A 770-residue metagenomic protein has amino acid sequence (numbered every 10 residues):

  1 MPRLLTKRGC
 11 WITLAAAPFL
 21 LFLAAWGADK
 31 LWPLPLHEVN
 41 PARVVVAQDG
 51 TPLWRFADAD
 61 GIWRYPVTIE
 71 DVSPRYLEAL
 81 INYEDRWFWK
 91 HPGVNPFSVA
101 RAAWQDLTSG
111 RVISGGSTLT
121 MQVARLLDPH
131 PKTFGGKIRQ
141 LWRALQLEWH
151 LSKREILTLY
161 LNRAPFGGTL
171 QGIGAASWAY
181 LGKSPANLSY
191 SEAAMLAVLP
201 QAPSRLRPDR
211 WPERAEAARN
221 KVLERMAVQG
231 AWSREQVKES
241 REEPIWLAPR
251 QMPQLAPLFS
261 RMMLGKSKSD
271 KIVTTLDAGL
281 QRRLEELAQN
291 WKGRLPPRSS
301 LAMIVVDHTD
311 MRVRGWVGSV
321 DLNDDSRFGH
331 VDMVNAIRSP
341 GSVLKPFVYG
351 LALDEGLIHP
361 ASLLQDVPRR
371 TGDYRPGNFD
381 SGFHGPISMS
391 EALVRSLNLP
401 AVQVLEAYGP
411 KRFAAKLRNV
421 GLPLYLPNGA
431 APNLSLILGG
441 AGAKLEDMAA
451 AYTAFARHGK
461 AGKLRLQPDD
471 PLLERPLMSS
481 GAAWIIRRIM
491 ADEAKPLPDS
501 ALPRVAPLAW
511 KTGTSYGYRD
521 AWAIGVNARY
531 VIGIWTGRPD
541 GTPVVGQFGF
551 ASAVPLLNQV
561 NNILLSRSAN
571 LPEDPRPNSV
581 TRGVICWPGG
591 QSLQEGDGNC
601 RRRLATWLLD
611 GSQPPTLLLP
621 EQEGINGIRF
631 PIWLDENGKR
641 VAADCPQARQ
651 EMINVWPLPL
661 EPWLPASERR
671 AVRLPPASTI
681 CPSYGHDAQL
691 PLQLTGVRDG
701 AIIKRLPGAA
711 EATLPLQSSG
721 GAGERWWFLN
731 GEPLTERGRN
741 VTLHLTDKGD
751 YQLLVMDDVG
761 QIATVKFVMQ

Functional and structural regions predicted by a protein language model:
P2-K7, A15, W232, L508-Q770: Soluble, non-transmembrane domains of envelope/secretory-pathway proteins that act on or interact with carbohydrate
P2-P297, H308-R314, S319, V367 (+1 more regions): Juxtamembrane regions of bacterial inner-membrane/periplasmic proteins, predominantly the peptidoglycan biogenesis
L80-I81, M226, L284, M311 (+7 more regions): Active-site SXXK
W89-V99, Q171-G174, R234-Q236, R327 (+3 more regions): Short, well-structured active-site flanking segments
T108-K132, A186, P249-G265, I358-F413 (+2 more regions): Conserved catalytic neighborhood of penicillin-recognizing serine enzymes
R125-P129, N162-T169, A186, Y190-A202 (+12 more regions): Glycine-rich, acidic and aromatic/proline-enriched surface loops and short helix-turn segments that act as binding
T274-L295, V305, W316-S319, D324-M333 (+3 more regions): A penicillin-recognizing enzyme superfamily signal
R375-N378, G409-Y452: Mid-domain, small-residue-enriched loop/turn segments at the edges of structured enzyme/sensor domains
